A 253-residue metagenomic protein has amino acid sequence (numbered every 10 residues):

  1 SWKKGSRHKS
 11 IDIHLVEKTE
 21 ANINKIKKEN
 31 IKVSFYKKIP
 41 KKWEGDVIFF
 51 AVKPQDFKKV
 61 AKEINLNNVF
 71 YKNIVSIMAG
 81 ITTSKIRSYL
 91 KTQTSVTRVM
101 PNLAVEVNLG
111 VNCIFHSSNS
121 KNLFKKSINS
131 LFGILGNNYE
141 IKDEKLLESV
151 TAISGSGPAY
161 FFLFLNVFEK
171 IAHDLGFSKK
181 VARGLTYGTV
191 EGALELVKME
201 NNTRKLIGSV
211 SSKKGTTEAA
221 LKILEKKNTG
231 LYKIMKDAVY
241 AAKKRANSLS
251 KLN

Functional and structural regions predicted by a protein language model:
K4-K27: NAD(P)-binding Rossmann-fold cofactor-contacting core
E20-N24, E29-N30, K38-I114: Rossmann-like NAD(P)(H) cofactor-binding subdomain of soluble oxidoreductases
I23, F57, V96, S178-T186 (+2 more regions): Small-residue helix-packing motif on alpha-helices
K32-I39, Y139-I141: Short acidic-hydrophobic, aromatic-tinged amphipathic segments that line or gate anion-handling sites
K85-S95, V111-S149, Y160-M199, R245: Internal alpha-helical scaffold of NAD(P)-dependent oxidoreductase catalytic cores
E148-A159, I207: A short glycine-threonine-serine/GTX helix/turn-capping micro-motif
Y187, E191-N253: NAD(P)-dependent Rossmann-like dehydrogenase/reductase catalytic/cofactor-binding core
